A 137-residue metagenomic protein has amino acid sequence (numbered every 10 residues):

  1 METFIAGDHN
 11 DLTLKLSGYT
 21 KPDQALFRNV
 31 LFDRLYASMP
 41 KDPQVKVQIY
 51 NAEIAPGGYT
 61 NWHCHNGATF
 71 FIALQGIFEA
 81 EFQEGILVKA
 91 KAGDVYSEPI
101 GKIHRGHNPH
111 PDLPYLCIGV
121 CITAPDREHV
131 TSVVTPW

Functional and structural regions predicted by a protein language model:
M1-K46, S132-W137: A short, N-terminal "cap"/entry segment at the start of jelly-roll beta-barrel domains of the cupin/DSBH fold
D42-V45, P56-F70: A short beta-loop-beta micro-motif enriched in histidine and acidic residues
I49-E53: Short proline/glycine- and basic residue-enriched helix-capping loop/turn segments at helix->loop/beta transitions
I54, E84-G101: Short acidic-glycine-tyrosine-enriched beta hairpin
Y59-H65, F82, H107-P109: Short histidine-centered beta-strand/loop micro-motifs that create catalytic or ligand/metal-coordination sites
G67-E84: Glycine- and acidic-residue-biased ligand/ion/polar-headgroup-sensing regions
I100-R127: Ligand-binding loop in jelly-roll beta-barrel domains
